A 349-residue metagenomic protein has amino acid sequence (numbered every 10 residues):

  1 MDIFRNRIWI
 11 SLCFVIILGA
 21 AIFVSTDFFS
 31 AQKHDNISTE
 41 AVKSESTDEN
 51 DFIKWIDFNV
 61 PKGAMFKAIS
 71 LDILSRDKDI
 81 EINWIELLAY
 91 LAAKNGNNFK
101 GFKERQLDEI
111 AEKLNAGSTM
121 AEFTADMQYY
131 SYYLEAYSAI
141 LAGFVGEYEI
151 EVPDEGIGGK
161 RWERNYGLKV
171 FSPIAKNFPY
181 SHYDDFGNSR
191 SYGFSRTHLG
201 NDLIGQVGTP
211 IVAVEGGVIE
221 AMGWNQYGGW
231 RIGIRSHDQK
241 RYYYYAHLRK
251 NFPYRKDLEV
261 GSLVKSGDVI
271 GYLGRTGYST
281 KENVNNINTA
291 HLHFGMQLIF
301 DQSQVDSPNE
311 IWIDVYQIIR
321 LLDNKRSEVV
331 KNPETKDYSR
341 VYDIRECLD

Functional and structural regions predicted by a protein language model:
D2-A136: Cationic-aromatic interfacial patches
A121-W230, S266, R320-V329, P333-D349: Surface-exposed, glycine-biased beta-strand/turn segments
D202-I204, I211-A213, G233, Y242-A246 (+2 more regions): Structural recognition of the beta-strand scaffold that forms the well-ordered cores of secreted hydrolase catalytic
G208, H237-Q239, K250, Q297-D301: Solvent-exposed coil/turn segments that connect beta secondary-structure elements in extracytoplasmic/periplasmic
V214-Y254, K281-T289: Zn2+-dependent peptidoglycan hydrolase active-site motif and core
R231-I234, V264-E282: Short hydrophobic beta/alpha edge segments that flank linear recognition/processing sites
R255-V264: Acidic, glycine-anchored pre-beta loop/turn
V284-D349: Acidic, glycine-rich catalytic/binding loops that coordinate metals and/or anionic ligands
